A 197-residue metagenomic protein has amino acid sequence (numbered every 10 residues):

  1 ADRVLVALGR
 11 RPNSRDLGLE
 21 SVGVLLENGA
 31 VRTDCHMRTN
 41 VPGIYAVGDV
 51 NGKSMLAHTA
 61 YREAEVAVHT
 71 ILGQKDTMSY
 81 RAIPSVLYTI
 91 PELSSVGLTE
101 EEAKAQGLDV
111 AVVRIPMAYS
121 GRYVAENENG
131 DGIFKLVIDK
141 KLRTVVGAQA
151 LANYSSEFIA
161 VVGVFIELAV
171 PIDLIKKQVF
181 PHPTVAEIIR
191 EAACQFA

Functional and structural regions predicted by a protein language model:
R3-L72: FAD-site-proximal beta/loop scaffold in flavoenzymes
V4, A82, D131-I133: Short beta-strand-initiation
V24, V50, I83, M117 (+1 more regions): Hydrophobic pocket-lining residues within nucleotide cofactor-binding pockets
G29, P84-S85, F134: Small-molecule pocket liners
R38-T39, G43, S79-Y80, E126-E128: Solvent-exposed alpha-helices and their adjacent loops that cap or buttress functional pockets in soluble metabolic
H58-R81, L108-V110, E167-I172: Internal hydrophobic alpha-helix adjacent to the cofactor/substrate pocket in enzyme cavities
L72, Y88-A197: Flexible, glycine-rich terminal cap/loop adjacent to redox cofactors in electron-transfer oxidoreductases
D76-E92: Flexible, acidic loop-helix segments that line cofactor/substrate-binding pockets
